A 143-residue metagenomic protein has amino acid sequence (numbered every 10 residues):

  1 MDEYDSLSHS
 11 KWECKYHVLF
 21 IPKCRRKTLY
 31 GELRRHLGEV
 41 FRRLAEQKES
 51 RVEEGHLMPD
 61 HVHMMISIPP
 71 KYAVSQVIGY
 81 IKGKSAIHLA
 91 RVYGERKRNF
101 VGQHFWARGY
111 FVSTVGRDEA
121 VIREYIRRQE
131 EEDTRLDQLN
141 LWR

Functional and structural regions predicted by a protein language model:
M1-R143: Basic nucleic-acid-binding interfaces
